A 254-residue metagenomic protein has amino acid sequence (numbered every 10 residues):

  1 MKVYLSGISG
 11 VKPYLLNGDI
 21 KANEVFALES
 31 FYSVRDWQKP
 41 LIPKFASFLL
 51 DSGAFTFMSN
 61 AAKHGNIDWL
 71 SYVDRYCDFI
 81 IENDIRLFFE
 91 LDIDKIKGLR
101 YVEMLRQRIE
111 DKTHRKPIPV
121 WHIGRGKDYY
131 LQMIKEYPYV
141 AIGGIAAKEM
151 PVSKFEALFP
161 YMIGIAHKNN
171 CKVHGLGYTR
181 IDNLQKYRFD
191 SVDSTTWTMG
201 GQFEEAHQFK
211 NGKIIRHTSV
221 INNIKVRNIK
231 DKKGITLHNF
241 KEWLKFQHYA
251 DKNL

Functional and structural regions predicted by a protein language model:
M1, Y14, Q202-L254: C-terminal accessory extensions appended to soluble enzyme cores
M1-R106, E110, G234, F246-L254: Non-catalytic, usually N-terminal nucleic-acid engagement modules in DNA/RNA processing proteins
D19-V25, K44-F45, D111-R115, I134-A141 (+2 more regions): Glycine-enriched alpha-helix->loop->beta-strand junction motifs that scaffold or abut catalytic
D51, P119, Y187: Conserved, mostly hydrophobic/aromatic
F55, G144-A146, T179-I214: Glycine-rich phosphate-binding active-site loops on the catalytic face of alpha/beta enzymes
H64-D68, R125-M133, T179-S194: Catalytic cores of alpha/beta
L99-Q107, G126-E136, P151-L158, Q185: Distinct, well-ordered alpha-helical segments
I145-V173: Donor nucleotide-activated moiety binding/catalytic core segment of transferases that use nucleotide-activated donors
